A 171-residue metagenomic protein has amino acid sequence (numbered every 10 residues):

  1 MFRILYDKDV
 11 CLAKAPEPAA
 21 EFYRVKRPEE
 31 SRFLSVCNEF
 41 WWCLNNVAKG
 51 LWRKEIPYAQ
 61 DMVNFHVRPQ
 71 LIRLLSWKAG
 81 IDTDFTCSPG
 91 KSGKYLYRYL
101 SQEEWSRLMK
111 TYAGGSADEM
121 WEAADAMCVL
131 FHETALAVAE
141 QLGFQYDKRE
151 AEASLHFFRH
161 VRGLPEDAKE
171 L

Functional and structural regions predicted by a protein language model:
F2-R32: A short, charged helix-loop
Y23-L171: Conserved nucleotidyltransferase catalytic core and NTase-mimicking acidic/glycine-rich helix/loop elements in nucleic
